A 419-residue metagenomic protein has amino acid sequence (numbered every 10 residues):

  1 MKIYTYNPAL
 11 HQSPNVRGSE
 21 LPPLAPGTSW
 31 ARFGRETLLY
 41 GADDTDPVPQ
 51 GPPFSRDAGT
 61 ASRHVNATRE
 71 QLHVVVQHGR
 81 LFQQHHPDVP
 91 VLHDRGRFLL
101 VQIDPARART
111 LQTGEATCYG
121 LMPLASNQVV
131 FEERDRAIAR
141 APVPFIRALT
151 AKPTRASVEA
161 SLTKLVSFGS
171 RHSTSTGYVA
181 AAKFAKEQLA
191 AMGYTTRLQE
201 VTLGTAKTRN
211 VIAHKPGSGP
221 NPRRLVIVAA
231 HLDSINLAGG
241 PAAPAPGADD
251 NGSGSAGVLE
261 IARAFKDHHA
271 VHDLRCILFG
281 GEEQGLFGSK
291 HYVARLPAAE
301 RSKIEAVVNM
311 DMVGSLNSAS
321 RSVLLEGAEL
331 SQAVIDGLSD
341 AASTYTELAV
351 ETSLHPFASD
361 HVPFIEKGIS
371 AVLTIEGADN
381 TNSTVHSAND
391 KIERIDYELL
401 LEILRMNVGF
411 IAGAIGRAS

Functional and structural regions predicted by a protein language model:
K2-Q128: N-terminal accessory interaction module
G41-A42, V211-G219, K367: Active-site beta-strand termini and strand-to-loop segments that position acidic
R107, P142-I146, T154-S161, G177-A181 (+10 more regions): Stable alpha-helical elements in mature extracytoplasmic
M122-S175: N-terminal hydrophobic or amphipathic helices/low-complexity stretches enriched in small/hydrophobic/Pro/Gly
A160, S167-P216: A non-catalytic alpha/beta surface segment that caps or lines the substrate-entry region of metallo-dependent hydrolase
S170-S173, T195, V201-A206, G217-P220 (+10 more regions): Solvent-exposed loop/turn segments at secondary-structure junctions within structured extracellular/periplasmic domains
K207, A242-G337, A341, F357 (+1 more regions): Acidic/histidine-rich catalytic neighborhood of metal-dependent amide-processing enzymes
L316-S419: Active-site-adjacent substrate-binding region of metalloamidase/peptidase-like peptide-processing proteins
